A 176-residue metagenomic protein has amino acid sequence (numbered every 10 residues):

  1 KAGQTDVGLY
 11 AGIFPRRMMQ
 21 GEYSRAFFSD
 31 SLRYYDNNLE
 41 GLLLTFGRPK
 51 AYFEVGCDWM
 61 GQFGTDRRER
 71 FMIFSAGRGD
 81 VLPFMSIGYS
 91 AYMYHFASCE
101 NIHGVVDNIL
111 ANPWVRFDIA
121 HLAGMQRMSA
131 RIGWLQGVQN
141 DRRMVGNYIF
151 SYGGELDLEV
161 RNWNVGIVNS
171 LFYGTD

Functional and structural regions predicted by a protein language model:
K1-Q4: Beta-barrel outer-membrane channel/assembly domains of diderm bacteria
G8-R78, Y92-H95: Surface-exposed coil loops of outer-membrane beta-barrel proteins
Y52, M60, F74-V81, M85-D176: Exposed, low-structure sequence patches enriched in small/polar residues
